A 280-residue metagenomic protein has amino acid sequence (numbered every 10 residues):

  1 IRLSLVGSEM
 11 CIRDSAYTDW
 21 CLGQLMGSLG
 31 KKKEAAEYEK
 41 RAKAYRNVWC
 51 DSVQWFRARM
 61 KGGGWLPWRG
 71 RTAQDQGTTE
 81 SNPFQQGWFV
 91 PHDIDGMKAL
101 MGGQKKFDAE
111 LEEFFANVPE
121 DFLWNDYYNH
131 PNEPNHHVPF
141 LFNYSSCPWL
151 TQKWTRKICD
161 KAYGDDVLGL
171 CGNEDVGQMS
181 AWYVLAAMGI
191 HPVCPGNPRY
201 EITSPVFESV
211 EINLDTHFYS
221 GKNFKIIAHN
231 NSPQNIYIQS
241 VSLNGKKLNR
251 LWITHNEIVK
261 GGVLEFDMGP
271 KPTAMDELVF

Functional and structural regions predicted by a protein language model:
I1-G7, I12: Single conserved hydrophobic/aromatic residue that forms the stacking wall/gate of nucleotide- or nucleobase-binding
S8-E9, L25, A274-M275: Mature extracytoplasmic enzyme cores
R13-A16, F84-Q85, E174-W182: Short, conserved micro-motifs enriched in small and acidic residues
R13-M26: Aromatic- and glycine-enriched pocket-lining scaffold segments that form the walls of small-molecule binding clefts
S15-T18, A44-D51, Y144: Glycine-rich, acidic and aromatic/proline-enriched surface loops and short helix-turn segments that act as binding
G23, S28-N135, E174: Catalytic cores of carbohydrate-active enzymes
L100, Q104-K105, E112-F115, H130 (+1 more regions): Non-catalytic C-terminal accessory modules of carbohydrate-active enzymes
